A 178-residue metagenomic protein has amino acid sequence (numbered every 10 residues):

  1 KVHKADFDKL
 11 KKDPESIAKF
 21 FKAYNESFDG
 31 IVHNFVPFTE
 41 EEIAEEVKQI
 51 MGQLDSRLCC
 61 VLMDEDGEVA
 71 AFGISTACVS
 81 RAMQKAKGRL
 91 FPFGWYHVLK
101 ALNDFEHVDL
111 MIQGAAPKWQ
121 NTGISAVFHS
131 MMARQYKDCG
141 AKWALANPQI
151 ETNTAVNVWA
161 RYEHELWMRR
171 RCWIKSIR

Functional and structural regions predicted by a protein language model:
K1, H164, R169-R178: C-terminal "cap" of GNAT-fold acetyltransferases
A5-G114: A conserved beta-strand-loop-helix scaffold within acyl/acetyltransferase catalytic domains
E15, K19, F38, E42 (+5 more regions): Generic recognition of stable, solvent-exposed alpha-helical segments in well-folded globular domains
F91-F93, H107-A116, Q120-Y136: Conserved acetyl-CoA-binding loop-helix of GNAT-fold acetyltransferases
E106-V108, Y136-I150: Conserved GNAT acetyl-CoA-binding A-motif
A115-Q120, A146-V156: Conserved beta-strand-loop-alpha-helix junction that forms the acyl-donor binding cleft
D138, V158-R169: Conserved acetyl-CoA-binding loop of GNAT-fold acetyltransferases
